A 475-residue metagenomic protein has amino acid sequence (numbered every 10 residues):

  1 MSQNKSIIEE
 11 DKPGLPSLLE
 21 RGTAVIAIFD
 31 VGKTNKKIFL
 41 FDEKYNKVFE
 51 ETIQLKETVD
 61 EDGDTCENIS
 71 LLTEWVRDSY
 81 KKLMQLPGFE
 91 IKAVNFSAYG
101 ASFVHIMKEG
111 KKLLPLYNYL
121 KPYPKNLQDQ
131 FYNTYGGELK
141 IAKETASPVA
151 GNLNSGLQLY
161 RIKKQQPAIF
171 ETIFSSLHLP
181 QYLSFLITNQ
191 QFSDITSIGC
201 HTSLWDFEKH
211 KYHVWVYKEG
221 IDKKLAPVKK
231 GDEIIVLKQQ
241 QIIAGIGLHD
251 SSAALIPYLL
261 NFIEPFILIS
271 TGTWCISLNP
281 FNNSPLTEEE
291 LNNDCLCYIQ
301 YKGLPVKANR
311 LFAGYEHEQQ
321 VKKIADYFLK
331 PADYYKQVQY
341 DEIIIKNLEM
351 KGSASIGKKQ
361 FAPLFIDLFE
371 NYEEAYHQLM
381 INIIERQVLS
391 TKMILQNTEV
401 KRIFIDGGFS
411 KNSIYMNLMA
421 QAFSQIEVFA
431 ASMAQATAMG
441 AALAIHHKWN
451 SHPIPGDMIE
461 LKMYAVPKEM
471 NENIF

Functional and structural regions predicted by a protein language model:
M1-L116, K125-N126, T172, I243-I246 (+4 more regions): N-terminal glycine/serine-rich phosphate-binding loop of ATP-dependent small-molecule kinases, especially carbohydrate
L19, I28, N133-A146, K163-T172 (+6 more regions): Active-site core segments that coordinate phosphate-bearing ligands/cofactors across diverse enzyme families
K37, D78-K92, N152-R161, Q166-F185: Conserved phosphate-binding loops in N-terminal lobes of ATP-dependent enzymes of the actin/Hsp70/sugar-kinase
P87-L120, A146-L153, S184-D206, K229 (+1 more regions): Short beta-strand-loop/turn "lid" adjacent to the catalytic site in phosphate-handling enzymes
S97-S102, G231-E233, T271-W274, R402-K411: Glycine-rich beta-strand-to-loop/alpha-helix junction loops that act as flexible
Y117, K121-Y135: Short alpha-helix plus adjacent loop in nuclease-associated cores
V214-E233: A conserved helix-loop-beta module that forms one wall/lid of the active-site cleft in ATP-utilizing catalytic domains
